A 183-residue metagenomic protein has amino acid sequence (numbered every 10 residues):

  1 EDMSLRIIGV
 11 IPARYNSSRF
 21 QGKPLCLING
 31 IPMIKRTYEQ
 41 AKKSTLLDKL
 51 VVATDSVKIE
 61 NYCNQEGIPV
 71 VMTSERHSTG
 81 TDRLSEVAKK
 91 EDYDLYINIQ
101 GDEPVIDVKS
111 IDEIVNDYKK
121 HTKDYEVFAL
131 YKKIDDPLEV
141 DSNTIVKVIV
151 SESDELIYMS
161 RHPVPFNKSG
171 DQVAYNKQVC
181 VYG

Functional and structural regions predicted by a protein language model:
E1-D2: Short, Lys/Arg-enriched N-terminal segments with co-localized hydrophobic residues within the first ~10-30 amino acids
L5-A53: N-terminal glycine-rich phosphate-binding loop and ensuing alpha1 helix
G9, L50-V52, Y96, V127-F128 (+1 more regions): Hydrophobic/aromatic residues located in beta-strands of well-ordered beta-sheets within soluble catalytic
P12, N98-Q100, L130-Y131: Short beta-strand segments
K35-Y38, K42, S85, V115 (+1 more regions): A structural alpha-helix within SAM-dependent methyltransferase catalytic domains
L47, Y93, T122-E126: Short, high-confidence coil segments that cap the C-terminus of an alpha-helix and link into the following beta-strand
V51, V57-N116: Short phosphate-binding loop-to-helix
V108-G183: Conserved core of the sugar-phosphate nucleotidyltransferase
